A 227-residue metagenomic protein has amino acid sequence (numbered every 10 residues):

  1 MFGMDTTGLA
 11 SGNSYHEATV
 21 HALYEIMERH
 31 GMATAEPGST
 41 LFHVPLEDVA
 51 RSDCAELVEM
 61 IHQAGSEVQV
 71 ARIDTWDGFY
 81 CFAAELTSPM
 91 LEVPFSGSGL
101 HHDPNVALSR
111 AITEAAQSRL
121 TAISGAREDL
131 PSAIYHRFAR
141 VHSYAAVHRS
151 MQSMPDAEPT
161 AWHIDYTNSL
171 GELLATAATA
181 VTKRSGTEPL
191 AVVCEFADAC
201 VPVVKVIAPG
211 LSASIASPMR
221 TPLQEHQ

Functional and structural regions predicted by a protein language model:
M1-Q227: Helix-biased "structured C-terminal domain" signature
